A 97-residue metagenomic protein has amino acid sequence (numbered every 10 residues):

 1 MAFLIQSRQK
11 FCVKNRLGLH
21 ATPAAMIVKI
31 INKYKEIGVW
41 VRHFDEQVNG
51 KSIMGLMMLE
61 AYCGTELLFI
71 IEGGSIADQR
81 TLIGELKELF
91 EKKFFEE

Functional and structural regions predicted by a protein language model:
M1-F3, K29-K35, E96: A short, flexible low-complexity segment enriched in Lys/Arg and Gly/Pro that occurs in N-terminal basic tails
M1-N15: Catalytic strand-loop segment that frames the active site of acyl-thioester-processing enzymes
A2, Q6, T22-A25, K51-M54 (+2 more regions): Long, contiguous binding/interaction regions
I5-Q9, K35-I37, C63-L67: A generic structural signal for short beta-strands and their flanking turns/coil linkers
C12-M54, M58-A61: Compact, glycine-rich, soluble single-domain proteins
Y62-E97: C-terminal structural segments of small proteins and small subunits
